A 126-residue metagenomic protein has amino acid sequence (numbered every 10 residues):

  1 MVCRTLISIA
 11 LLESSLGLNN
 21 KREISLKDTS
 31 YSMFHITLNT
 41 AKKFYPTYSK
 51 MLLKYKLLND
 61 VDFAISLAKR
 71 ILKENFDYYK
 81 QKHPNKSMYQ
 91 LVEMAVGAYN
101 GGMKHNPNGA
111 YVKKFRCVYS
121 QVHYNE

Functional and structural regions predicted by a protein language model:
M1-E126: Catalytic glycan-binding domains that act on GlcNAc-containing polysaccharides
